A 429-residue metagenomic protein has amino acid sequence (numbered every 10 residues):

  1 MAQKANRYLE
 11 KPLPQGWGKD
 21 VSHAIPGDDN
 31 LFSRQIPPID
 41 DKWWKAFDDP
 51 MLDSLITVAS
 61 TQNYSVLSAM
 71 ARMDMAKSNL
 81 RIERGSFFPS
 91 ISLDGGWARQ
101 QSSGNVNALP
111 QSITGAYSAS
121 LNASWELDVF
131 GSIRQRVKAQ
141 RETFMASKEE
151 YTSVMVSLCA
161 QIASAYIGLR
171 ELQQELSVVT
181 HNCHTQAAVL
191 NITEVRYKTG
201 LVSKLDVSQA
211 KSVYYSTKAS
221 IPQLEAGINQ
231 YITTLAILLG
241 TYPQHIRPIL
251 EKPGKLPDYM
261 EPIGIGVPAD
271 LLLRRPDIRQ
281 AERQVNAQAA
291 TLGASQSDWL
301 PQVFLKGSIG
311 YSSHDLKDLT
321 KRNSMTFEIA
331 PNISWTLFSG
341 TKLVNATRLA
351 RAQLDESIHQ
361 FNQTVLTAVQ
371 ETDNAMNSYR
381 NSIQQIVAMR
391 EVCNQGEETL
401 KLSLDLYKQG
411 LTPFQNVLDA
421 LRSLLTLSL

Functional and structural regions predicted by a protein language model:
M1-T61, R141, E225-L273, D315: Terminal intrinsically disordered/low-complexity segments used for targeting and assembly
W43-F87, S92-L93, E126: Intrinsically disordered, glycine/charged-rich N-terminal periplasmic/extracytoplasmic linker segments that lie
L67, F87-Q111, S124-S153, L172 (+5 more regions): Small/polar (Gly/Ser/Thr/Ala-rich) solvent-exposed segments that form structured loops/beta-strands/short helices used
A69-E83, V154, A160-H181, A188-L190 (+6 more regions): Amphipathic alpha-helical coiled-coil segments
R84, N122-S124, K218, G293-Q296 (+1 more regions): Transmembrane beta-barrel domains of outer membrane proteins
Y117-A123, V267, F327-P331: Hydrophobic, lipid-facing positions within transmembrane beta-strands of outer-membrane proteins
K198-G227: Repeat-solenoid scaffold signature
